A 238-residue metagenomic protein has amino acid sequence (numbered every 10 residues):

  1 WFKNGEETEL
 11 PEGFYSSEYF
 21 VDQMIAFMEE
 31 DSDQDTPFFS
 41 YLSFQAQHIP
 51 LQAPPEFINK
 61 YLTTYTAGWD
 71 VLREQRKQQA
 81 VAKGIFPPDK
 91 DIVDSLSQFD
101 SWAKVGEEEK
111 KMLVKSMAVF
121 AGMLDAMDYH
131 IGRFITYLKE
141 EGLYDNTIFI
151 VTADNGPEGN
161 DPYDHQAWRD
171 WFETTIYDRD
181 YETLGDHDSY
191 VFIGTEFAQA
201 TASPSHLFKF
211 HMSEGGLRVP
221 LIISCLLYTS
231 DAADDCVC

Functional and structural regions predicted by a protein language model:
W1-L62, A67, V71, Q75 (+2 more regions): Formylglycine-dependent
F2-E9, T63, I135-T136, E173-S230: Substrate-binding rim/cap in mid-to-C-terminal beta-strand-loop elements of soluble/periplasmic
V21-E29, T66-A82, E109-T147, P157-G159 (+1 more regions): A long, amphipathic alpha-helix that forms part of the scaffold/cap immediately adjacent to metal-dependent active
Q34-F39, L143-F149: Loop/turn elements at helix/coil->beta-strand transitions in domains of secreted/extracellular proteins
S40-P50, D91-D100, V151-G159, H211: Short, solvent-exposed turn/loop segments enriched in Gly/Ser/Thr/Pro and often Arg
Q47, A82-F86, S95-W102, G215-V219 (+1 more regions): Glycine-rich, acidic and aromatic/proline-enriched surface loops and short helix-turn segments that act as binding
E141, T147-I150, L227-S230: Extracytoplasmic/periplasmic substrate-recognition and gating elements
Y228-C238: Single conserved hydrophobic/aromatic residue that forms the stacking wall/gate of nucleotide- or nucleobase-binding
